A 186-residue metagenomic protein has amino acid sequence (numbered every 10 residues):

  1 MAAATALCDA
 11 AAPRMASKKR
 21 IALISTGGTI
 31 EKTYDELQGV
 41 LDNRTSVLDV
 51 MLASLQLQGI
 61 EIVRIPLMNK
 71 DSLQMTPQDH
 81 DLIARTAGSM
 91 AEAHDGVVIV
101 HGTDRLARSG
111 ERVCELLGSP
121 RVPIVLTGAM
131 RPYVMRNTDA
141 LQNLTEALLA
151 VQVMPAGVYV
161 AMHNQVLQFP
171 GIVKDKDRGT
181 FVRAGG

Functional and structural regions predicted by a protein language model:
M1-T5: Compositionally biased low-complexity segments, especially N-terminal hydrophobic helices that form the hydrophobic
L7-A10, R14-G186: Active-site histidine-anchored catalytic micro-motif
